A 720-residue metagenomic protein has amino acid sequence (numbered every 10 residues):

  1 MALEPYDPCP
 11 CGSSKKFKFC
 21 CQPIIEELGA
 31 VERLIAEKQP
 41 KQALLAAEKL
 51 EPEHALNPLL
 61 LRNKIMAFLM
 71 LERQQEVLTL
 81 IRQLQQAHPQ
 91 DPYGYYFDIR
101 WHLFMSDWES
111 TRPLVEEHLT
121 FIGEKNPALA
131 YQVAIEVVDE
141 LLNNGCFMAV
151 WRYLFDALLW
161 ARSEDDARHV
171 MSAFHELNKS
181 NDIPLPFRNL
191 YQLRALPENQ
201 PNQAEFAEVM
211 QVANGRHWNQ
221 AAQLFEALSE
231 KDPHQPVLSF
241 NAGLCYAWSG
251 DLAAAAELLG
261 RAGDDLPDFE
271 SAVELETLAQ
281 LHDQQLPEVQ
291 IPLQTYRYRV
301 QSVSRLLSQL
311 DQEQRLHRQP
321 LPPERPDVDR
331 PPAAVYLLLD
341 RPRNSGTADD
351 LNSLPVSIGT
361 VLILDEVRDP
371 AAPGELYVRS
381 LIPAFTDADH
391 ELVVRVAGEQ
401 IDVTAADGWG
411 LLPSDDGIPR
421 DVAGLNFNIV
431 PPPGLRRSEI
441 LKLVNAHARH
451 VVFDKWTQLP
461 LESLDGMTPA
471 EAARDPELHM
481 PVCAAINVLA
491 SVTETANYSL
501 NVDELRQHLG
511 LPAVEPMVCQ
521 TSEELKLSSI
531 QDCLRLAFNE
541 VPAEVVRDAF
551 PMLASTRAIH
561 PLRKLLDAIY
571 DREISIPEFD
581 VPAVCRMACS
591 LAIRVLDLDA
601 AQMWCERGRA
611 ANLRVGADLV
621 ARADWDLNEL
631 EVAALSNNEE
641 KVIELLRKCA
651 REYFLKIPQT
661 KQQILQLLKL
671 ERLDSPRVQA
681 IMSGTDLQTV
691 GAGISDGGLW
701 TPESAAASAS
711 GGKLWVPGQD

Functional and structural regions predicted by a protein language model:
A2-K15: Short Cys/His-rich zinc-binding micro-motifs
K18-F19, E48-A55, R82-Q90, E117-P127 (+8 more regions): Solenoid-like repeat scaffolds
Q22-L28, H54-R62, P89-Y96, N126-I135 (+7 more regions): Generic helix N-cap/helix-start motif at coil->alpha-helix transitions
E26-T79, F97, E136, E140 (+4 more regions): Alpha-helical segment of the N-proximal tetratricopeptide repeat
R62-M66, R82-Q83, Y96-E109, E116-E124 (+3 more regions): Alpha-helical adaptor scaffolds
Q86-P92, L103-D107, P113-E124, L142 (+7 more regions): TPR/TPR-like (Sel1-like) alpha-helical repeat modules
E276-G359: Short Lys/Arg-enriched alpha/beta "domain-start" segment
